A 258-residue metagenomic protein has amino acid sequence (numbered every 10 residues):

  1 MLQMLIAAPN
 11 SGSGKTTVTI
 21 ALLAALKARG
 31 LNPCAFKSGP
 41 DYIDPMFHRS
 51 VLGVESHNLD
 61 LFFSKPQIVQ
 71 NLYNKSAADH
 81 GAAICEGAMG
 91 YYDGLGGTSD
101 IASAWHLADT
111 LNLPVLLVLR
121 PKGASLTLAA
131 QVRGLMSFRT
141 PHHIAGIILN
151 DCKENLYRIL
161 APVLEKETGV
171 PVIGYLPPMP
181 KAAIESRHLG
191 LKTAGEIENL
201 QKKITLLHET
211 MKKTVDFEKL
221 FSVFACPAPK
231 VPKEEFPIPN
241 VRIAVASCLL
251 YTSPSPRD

Functional and structural regions predicted by a protein language model:
M1, F236-V241: A short, charged/proline- and glycine-enriched loop that marks the coil->beta-strand transition at the N-terminal
L2-T17, L23-L111, L119-G146, D151-R158: ATP-dependent carboxylate-amine ligase catalytic core
L22, L26-K27, L164, R257: Hydrophobic alpha-helical packing residues
C34, R242-A244: Conserved beta-strand elements of the Class I
V115-V118, I173-Y175: Short hydrophobic alpha-helical runs that function as membrane-insertion/retention elements
L126-P232: Internal gly/pro-rich beta-alpha loop/helix module that stabilizes soluble enzyme cofactors or their anionic handles
Y251-D258: Conserved small/polar residues in nucleotide/adenosyl-binding loops
